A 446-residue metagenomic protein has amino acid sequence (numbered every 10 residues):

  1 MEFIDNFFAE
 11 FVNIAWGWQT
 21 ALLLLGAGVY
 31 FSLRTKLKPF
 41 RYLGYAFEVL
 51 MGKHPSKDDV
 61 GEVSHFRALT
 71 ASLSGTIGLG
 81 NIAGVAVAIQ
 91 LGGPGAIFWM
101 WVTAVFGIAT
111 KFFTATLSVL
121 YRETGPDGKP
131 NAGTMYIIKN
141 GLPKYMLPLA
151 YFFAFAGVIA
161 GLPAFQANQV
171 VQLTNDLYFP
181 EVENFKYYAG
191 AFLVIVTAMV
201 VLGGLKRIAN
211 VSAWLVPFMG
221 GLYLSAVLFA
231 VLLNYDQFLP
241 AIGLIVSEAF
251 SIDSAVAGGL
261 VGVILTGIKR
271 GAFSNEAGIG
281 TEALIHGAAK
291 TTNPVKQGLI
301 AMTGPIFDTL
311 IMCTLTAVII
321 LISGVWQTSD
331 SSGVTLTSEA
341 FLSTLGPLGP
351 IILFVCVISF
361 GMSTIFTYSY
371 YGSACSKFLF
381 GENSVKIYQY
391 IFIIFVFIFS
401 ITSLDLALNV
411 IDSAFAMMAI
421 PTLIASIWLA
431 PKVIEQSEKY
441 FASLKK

Functional and structural regions predicted by a protein language model:
M1-L79, Q90-A96, G107, F397 (+1 more regions): N-terminal alpha-helical transmembrane segments of multi-pass membrane transport and channel/translocase proteins
I4, R34-P39, N81-V85, G161-L173 (+5 more regions): Transmembrane helix-loop junctions in multi-pass membrane proteins
A21-G26, H65-S72, K144-V158, A189-F192 (+6 more regions): Select transmembrane alpha-helical segments in multipass membrane proteins
L22-G26, A150-A154, Y178-L205, L222 (+2 more regions): Transmembrane alpha-helical segments of multi-pass small-molecule transport proteins
L23-Y30, R34-F47, V171-T174, F185-L233 (+4 more regions): Membrane-interface loop-to-helix entry segments
K57-L91, L117-M135, K139, F152-F155 (+1 more regions): Alpha-helical membrane segments and immediately flanking helix-loop junctions that form or couple to the substrate/ion
L91, M100-A104, I108-E123, D127-E181 (+4 more regions): Hydrophobic transmembrane alpha-helices that form the core helical bundles of multi-pass secondary transporters
F113-P126, A226-L244, G258, A289-T291 (+2 more regions): Extracellular/periplasmic helix-exit of transmembrane alpha-helices
